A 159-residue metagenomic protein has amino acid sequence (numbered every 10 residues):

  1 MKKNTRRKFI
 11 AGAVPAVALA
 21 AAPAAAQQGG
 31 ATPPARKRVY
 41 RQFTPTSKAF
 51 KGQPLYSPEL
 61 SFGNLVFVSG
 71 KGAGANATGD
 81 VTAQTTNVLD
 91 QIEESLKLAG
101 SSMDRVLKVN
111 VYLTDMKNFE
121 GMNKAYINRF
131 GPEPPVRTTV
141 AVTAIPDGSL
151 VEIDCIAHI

Functional and structural regions predicted by a protein language model:
K2-T86, K97-A99, T114-I159: N-terminal presequence-like segments and the immediate start of the first folded domain
L89: Short-chain dehydrogenase/reductase
I92: Residue-level signal for inorganic ion chemistry
S102-M103: Alpha-helix N-cap/start motif
L107-K108: Surface-exposed aromatic
